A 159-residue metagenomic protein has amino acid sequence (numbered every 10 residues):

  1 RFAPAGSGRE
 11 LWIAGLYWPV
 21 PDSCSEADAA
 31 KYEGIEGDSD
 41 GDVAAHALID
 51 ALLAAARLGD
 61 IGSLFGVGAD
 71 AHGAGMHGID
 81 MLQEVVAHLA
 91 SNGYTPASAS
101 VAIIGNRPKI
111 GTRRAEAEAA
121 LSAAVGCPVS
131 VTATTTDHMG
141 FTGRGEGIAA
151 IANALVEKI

Functional and structural regions predicted by a protein language model:
R1-A120: RNase III-family endoribonuclease catalytic core
A69, T136-T142: Short, surface-exposed loop/turn segments at secondary-structure boundaries that line and modulate
V131-T135: Pyridoxal 5′-phosphate
T142-I159: C-terminal edge-of-domain segments
